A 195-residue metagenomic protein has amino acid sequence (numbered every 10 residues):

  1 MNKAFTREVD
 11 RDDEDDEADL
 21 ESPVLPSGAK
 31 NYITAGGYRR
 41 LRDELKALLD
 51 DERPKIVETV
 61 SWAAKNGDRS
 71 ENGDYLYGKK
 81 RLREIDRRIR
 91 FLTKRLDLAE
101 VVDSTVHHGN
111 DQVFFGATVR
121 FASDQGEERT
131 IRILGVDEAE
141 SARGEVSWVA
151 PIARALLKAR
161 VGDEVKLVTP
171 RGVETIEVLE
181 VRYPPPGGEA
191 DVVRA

Functional and structural regions predicted by a protein language model:
M1-D51, K55-R90, P185-A195: Helix-rich terminal scaffold detector
L20, G28, L96-D97, E128 (+2 more regions): Residue-level signal for pocket-adjacent positions within structured domains
L45, L49-E52, L96-E100, R160 (+2 more regions): Conserved NTP-handling cores and scaffolds of large molecular machines
A64-G67, L96, L156: Hydrophobic residues in alpha-helical segments
L76-R83, R90-K94, Q125-R129, E138-S141: A broad, low-specificity signal for short, low-complexity segments enriched in glycine/proline and polar/charged
D86-H107, T175: Structured, basic alpha/beta domains of bacterial-type, RNA-associated proteins
V102-I176, R182: Non-DNA-binding regulatory cores of transcription-related proteins, predominantly C-terminal effector-binding
